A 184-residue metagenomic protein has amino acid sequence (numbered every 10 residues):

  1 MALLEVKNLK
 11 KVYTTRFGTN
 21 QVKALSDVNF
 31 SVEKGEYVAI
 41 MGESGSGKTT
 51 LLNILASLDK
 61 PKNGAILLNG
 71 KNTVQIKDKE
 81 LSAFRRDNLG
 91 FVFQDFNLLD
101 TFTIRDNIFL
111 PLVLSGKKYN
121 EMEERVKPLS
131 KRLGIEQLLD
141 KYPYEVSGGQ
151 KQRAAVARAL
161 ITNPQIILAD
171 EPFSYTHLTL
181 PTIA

Functional and structural regions predicted by a protein language model:
L3-L4, L9-L178: ABC family nucleotide-binding domain
L180-A184: Single conserved hydrophobic/aromatic residue that forms the stacking wall/gate of nucleotide- or nucleobase-binding
